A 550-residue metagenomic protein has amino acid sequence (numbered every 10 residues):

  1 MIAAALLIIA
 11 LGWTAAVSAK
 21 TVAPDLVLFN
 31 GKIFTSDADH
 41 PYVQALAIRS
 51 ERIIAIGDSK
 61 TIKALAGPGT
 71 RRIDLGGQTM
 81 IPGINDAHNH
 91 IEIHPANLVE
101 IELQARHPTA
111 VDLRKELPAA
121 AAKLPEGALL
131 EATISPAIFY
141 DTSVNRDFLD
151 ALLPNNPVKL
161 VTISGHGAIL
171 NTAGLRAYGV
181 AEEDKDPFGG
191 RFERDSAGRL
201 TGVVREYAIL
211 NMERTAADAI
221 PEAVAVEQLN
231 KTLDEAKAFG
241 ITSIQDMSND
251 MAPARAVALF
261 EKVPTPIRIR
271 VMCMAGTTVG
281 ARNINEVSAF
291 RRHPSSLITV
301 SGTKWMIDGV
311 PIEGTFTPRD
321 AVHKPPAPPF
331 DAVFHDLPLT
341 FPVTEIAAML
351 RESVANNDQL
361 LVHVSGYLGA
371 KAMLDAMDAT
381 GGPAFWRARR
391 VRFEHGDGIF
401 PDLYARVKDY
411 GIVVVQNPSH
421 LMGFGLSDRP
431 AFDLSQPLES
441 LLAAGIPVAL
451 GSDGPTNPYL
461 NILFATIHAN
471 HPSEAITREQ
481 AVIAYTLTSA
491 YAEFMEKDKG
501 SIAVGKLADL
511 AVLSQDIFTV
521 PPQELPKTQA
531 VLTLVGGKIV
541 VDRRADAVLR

Functional and structural regions predicted by a protein language model:
A5-L6, V17: Cleavable N-terminal signal peptides
L7-L11: Hydrophobic core
A19-F29, F34, A38-E286, S301 (+7 more regions): Divalent metal-binding segments
G240, V300, G309, V407 (+3 more regions): Conserved, mostly hydrophobic/aromatic
F260-V263, S288-S295, A384-W386, V407-G411: Acidic (Asp/Glu)-rich catalytic clusters
L350-V391, H395-G396, P401-A405, I412 (+3 more regions): His/Asp/Glu-enriched, well-ordered alpha-helical/loop segment that forms or immediately abuts the divalent-metal
D542-R550: Glycine- and charge-enriched low-complexity intrinsically disordered segments
